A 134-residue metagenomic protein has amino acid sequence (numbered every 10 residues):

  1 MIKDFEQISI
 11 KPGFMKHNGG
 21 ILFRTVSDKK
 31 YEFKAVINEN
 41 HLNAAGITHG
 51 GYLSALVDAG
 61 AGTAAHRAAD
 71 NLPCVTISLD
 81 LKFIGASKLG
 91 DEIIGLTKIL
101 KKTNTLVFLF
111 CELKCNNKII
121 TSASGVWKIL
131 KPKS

Functional and structural regions predicted by a protein language model:
M1-S134: Terminal targeting signals and extreme-terminal segments of soluble enzymes
